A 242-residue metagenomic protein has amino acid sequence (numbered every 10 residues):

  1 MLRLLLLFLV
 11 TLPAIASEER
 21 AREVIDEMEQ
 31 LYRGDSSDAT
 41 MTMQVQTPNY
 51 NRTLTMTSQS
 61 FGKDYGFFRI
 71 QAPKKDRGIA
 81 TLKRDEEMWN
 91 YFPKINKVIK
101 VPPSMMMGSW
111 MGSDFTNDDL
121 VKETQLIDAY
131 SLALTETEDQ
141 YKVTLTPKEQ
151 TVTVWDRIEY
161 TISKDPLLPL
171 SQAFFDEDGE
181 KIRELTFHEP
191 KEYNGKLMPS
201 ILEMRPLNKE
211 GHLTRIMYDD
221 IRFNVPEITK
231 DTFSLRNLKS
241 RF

Functional and structural regions predicted by a protein language model:
R3-P13: Sec-dependent N-terminal signal peptides
S17-S36, T42, R52, D85-D156 (+2 more regions): Flexible, processing/modification-adjacent segments and terminal tails in exported/periplasmic/extracellular proteins
M28, A39, F68-R69, N96 (+2 more regions): Buried hydrophobic packing residues in well-ordered domains
M28, M56-S60, F187-E192: Extended lipid/amphipathic-ligand handling interfaces
A39-K75: N-terminal, post-signal-peptide region of Sec/Tat-exported proteins
S60-F61, L82-R84, Y91, L134-E136 (+2 more regions): Generic beta-strand structural signal
I70-Q71, K75-P93: A short mixed-secondary-structure module that forms the rim of ligand-binding clefts
V121, E138-F233: Gly/Pro-enriched, hydrophobic low-complexity segments that function as extracytoplasmic propeptides/linkers
